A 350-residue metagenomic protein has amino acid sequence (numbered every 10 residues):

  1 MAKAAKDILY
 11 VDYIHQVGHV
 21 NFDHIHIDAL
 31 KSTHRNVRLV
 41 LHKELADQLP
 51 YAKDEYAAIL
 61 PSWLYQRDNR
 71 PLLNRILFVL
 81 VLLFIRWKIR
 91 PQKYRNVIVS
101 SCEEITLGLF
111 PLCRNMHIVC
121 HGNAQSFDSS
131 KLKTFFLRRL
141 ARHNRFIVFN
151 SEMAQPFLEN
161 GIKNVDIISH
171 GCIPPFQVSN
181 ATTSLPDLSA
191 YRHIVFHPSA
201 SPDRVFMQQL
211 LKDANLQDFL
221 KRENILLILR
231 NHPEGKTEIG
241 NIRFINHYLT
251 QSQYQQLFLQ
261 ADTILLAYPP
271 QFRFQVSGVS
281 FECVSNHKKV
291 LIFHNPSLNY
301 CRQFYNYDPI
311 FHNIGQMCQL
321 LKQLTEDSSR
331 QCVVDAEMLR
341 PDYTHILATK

Functional and structural regions predicted by a protein language model:
Y10-I25, D47, S201-V205: A short, glycine/small-residue-rich beta-strand->loop->alpha-helix junction that serves as a flexible
Y13, S32-L73: N-terminal strand-loop element at the rim of the active site of nucleotide-sugar-dependent glycosyltransferases
N69-F78, I85-T106, H117, T263: Short N-terminal targeting/anchoring amphipathic segment
N96-D128, I147: Active-site proximal beta-strand in glycosyltransferases
N123-A124, E152-M153, I167-N180: Short beta-strand->alpha-helix junction loop in the catalytic core of nucleotide-activated group-transfer enzymes
F127-L137, R142-V165: A short, active-site helix/loop in glycosyltransferases that binds the activated sugar's phosphate group
I173-G240, Y248-Q251: Conserved catalytic-core segment of nucleotide-activated headgroup transferases in glycan assembly
L266-F281, F293-N295, N299-Y300: Nucleotide-sugar-dependent
